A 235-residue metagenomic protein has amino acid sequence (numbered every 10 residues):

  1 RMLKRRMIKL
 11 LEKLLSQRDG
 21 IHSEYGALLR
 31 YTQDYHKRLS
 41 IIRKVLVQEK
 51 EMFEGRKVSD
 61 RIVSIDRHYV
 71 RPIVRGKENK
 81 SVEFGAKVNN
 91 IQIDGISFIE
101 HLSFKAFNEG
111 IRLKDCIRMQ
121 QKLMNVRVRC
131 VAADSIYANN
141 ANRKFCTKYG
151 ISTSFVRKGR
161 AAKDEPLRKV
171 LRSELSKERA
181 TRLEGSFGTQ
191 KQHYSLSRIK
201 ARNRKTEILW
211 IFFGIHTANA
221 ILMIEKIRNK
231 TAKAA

Functional and structural regions predicted by a protein language model:
R1-A235: Anion-binding and metal-coordination hotspots
